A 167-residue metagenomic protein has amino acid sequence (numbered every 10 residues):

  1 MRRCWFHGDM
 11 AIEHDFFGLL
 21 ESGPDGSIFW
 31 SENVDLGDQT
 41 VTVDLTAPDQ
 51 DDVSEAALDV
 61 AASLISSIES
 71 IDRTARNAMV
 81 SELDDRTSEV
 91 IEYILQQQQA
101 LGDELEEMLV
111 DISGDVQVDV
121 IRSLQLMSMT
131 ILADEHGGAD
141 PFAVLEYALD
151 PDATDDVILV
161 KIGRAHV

Functional and structural regions predicted by a protein language model:
W5-D140: N-terminal domain-onset segments
A143-D150: Short beta-strand segments that buttress and anchor functional surface loops
D156: Short, surface-exposed polybasic-aromatic patches that bind anionic ligands, especially phosphate groups
V160: Conserved histidines in hydrophobic membrane contexts and catalytic metal-binding motifs
A165-V167: Conserved small/polar residues in nucleotide/adenosyl-binding loops
